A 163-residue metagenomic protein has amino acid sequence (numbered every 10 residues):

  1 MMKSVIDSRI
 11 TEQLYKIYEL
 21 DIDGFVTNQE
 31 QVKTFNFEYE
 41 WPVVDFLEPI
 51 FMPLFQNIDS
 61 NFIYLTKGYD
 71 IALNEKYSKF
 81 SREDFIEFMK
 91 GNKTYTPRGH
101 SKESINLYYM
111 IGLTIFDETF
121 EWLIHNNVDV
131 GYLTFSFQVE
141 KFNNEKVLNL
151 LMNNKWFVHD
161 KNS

Functional and structural regions predicted by a protein language model:
M1-L133, F137-S163: Structured alpha/beta or helical-core interaction and ligand-binding surfaces enriched in interleaved
